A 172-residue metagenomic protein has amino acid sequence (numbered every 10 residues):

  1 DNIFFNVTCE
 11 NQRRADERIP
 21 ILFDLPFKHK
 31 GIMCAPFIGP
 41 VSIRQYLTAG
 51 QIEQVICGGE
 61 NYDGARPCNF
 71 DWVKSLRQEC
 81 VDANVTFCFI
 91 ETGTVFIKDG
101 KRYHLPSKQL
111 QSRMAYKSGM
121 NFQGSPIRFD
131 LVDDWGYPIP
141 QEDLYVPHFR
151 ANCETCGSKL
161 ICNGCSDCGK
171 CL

Functional and structural regions predicted by a protein language model:
D1-V41, I52-C68: Core AdoMet radical
R44-L172: Auxiliary Fe-S-binding modules of radical SAM enzymes
